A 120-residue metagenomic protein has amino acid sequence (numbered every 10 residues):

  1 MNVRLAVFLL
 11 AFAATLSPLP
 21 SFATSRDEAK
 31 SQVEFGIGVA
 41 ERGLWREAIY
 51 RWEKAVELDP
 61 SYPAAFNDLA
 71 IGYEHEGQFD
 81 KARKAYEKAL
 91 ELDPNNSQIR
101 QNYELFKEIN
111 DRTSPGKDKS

Functional and structural regions predicted by a protein language model:
A29-K30, P63-A64, S97-Q98: Helix-start (N-cap) detector for alpha-helical repeat units in TPR-like alpha-solenoids, especially tetratricopeptide
E41-R42, H75-E76, L105-R112: Register position in tetratricopeptide repeats
K54-E57, L90-E91: Conserved structural position within tetratricopeptide repeats
